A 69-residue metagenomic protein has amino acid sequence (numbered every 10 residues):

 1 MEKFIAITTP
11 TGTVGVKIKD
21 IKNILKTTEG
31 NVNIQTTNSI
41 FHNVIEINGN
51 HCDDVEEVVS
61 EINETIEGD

Functional and structural regions predicted by a protein language model:
E2-V16, D20-D69: Acidic, Ser/Thr- and proline-rich intrinsically disordered linker/docking segments of eukaryotic scaffolds
